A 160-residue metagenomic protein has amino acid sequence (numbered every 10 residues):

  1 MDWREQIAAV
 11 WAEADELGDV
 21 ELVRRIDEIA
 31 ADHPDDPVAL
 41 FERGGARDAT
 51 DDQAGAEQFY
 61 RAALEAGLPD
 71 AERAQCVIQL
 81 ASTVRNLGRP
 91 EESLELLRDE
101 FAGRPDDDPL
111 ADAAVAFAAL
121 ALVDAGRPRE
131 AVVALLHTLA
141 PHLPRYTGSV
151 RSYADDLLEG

Functional and structural regions predicted by a protein language model:
W3-I7, D19, P37, R73-A74 (+2 more regions): Start-of-helix signal in alpha-solenoid helical-repeat scaffolds, especially tetratricopeptide repeats
A9, R43, L80, V115-A118 (+1 more regions): Structural register within alpha-helical repeat arrays
A12-E13, A46, T83, A121: Residue-level signature for tetratricopeptide repeat
E16-V20, Q53, P90, P128: TPR-repeat structural position
V20-A30, E57, L64, L94 (+3 more regions): Tetratricopeptide repeat
V38-D108: Alpha-helical adaptor scaffolds
E65, R98-A102, L122-R145: TPR/TPR-like (Sel1-like) alpha-helical repeat modules
L68-R73, P105-A113, A140-S152: Boundary/linker segments of alpha-helical solenoid repeat arrays
